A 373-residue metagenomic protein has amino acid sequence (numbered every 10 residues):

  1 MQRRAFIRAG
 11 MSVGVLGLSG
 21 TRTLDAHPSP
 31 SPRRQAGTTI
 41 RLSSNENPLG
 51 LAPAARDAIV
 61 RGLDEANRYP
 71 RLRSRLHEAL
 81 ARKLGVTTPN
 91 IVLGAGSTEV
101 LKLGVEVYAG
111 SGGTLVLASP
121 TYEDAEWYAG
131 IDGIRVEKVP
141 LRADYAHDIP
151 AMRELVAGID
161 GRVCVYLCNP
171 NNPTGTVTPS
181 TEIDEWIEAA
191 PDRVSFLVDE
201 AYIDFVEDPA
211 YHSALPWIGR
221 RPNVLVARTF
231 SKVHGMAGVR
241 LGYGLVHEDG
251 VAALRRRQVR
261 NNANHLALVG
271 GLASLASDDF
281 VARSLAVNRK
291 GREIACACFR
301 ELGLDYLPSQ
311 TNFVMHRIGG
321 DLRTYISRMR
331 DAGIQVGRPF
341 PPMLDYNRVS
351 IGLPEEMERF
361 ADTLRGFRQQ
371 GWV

Functional and structural regions predicted by a protein language model:
M1-G14: N-terminal secretory signal peptides and thylakoid transit peptides that target proteins across membranes
T23-T98, L103: N-terminal small-domain helix-loop-helix segment of the aminotransferase-like
V107-Y128: Conserved PLP-anchoring active-site segment centered on the Schiff-base-forming lysine
E137, A143-V206: Active-site phosphate-binding strand-loop segment of PLP-dependent enzymes
L141-A143, N288-R289, C298-A332, N347: Conserved PLP-binding catalytic core of the aspartate aminotransferase-like
N223-L307: PLP-dependent aminotransferase class I/II
R328-A332, F340-V373: PLP-dependent enzyme catalytic core of the Aspartate aminotransferase-like
